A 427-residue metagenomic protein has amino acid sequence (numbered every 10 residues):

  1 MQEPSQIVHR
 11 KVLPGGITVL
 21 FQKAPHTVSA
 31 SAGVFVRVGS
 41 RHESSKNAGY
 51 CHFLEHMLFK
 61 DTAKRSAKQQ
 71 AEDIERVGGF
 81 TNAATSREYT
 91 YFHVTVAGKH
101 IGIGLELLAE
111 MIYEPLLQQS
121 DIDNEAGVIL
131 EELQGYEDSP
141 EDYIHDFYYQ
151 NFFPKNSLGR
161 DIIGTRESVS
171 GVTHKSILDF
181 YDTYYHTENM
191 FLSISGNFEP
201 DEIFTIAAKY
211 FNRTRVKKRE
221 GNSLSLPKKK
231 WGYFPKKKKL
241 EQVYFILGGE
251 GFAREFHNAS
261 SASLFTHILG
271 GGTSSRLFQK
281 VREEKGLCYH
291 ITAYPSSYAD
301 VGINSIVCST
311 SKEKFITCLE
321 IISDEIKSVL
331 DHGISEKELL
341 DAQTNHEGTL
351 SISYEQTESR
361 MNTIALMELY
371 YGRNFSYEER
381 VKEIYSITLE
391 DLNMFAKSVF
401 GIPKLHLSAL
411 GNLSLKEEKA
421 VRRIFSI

Functional and structural regions predicted by a protein language model:
M1-S29: N- or domain-start disorder-to-order transition segments that initiate the globular core
I7, V12, Q69-R219, S225-L226 (+6 more regions): Charge-rich, well-structured scaffold segments of protease-associated domains
P25, R37-V38, G98, P295: Short glycine-enriched loops at secondary-structure junctions
S31-T95, G271-L287: M16/MPP (pitrilysin/insulinase) zinc-metallopeptidase core fold and M16-derived inactive scaffolds
W231-G232: Flexible, small-/acidic-enriched active-site or ligand-binding loops
